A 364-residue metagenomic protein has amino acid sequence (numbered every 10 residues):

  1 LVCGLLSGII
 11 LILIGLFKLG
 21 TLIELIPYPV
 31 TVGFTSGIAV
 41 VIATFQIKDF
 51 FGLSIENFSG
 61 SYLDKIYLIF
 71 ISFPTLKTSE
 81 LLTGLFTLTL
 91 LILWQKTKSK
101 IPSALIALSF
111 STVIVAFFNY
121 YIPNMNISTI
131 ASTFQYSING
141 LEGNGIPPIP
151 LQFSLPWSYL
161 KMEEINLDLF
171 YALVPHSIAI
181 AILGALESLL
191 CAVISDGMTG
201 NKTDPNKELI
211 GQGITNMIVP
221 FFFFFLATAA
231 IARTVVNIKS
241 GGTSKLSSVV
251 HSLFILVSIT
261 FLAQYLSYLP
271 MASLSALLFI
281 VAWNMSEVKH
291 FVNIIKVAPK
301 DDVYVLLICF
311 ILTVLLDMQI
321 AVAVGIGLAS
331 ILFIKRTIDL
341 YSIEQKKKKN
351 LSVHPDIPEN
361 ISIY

Functional and structural regions predicted by a protein language model:
L1, V235-G242, L262, F279-V281 (+1 more regions): Short, surface-exposed, charge-dense and proline/glycine-enriched linear segments
V2-L6, I10-G15, L19-T199, F254-I255 (+1 more regions): Core transmembrane helix bundle of multi-pass membrane transport proteins
G4-G15, L19, I23, T35 (+1 more regions): Helix-loop-helix junctions within the multi-pass membrane cores of secondary transporters/permeases
V32-G33, N57, L108, F153 (+8 more regions): A broad, structure-centric signal for solvent-exposed, well-ordered loop/edge residues that line or flank functional
K48, G60, A116, F221 (+2 more regions): Alpha-helix boundary/capping detector
Y121-M125, G213-M217, F221, T313 (+1 more regions): Cytosolic juxtamembrane regulatory segments of multi-pass membrane proteins
F153, S158-K161, I165, I311 (+1 more regions): Non-transmembrane accessory domains of multi-pass membrane transporters/channels
L160-L246: Membrane-embedded helical hairpins/re-entrant loop segments and their flanking transmembrane helices within multi-pass
